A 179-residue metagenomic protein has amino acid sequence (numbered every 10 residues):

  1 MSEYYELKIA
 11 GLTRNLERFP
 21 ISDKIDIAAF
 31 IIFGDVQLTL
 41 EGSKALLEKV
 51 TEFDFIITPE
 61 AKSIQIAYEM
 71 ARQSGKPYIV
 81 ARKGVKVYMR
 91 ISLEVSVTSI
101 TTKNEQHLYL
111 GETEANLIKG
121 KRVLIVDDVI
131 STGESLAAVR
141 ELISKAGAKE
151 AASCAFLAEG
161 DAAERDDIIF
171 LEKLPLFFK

Functional and structural regions predicted by a protein language model:
M1-F53: Active-site-facing substrate-recognition patch
Y4-E6, A137-K179: PRPP-dependent phosphoribosyltransferase catalytic core
F53-E60: Short glycine-rich phosphate-binding loop at a beta-alpha junction
D54, K121, A151: Conserved acidic residues
E60-I66, T132: Gly/Ser/Thr-rich loops at beta-strand to alpha-helix junctions that form or flank small-molecule/cofactor-binding
Q65-S74, R140: Short Gly/Thr/Asp-enriched flexible loops that form oxyanion-binding sites at enzyme active sites
Q73-G75, V95-I100, I169-E172: Short, hinge-like loop/turn segments at secondary-structure boundaries
Y78-V123: Short, glycine/charge-rich flexible loops or terminal/linker lids adjacent to PRPP-binding catalytic cores
